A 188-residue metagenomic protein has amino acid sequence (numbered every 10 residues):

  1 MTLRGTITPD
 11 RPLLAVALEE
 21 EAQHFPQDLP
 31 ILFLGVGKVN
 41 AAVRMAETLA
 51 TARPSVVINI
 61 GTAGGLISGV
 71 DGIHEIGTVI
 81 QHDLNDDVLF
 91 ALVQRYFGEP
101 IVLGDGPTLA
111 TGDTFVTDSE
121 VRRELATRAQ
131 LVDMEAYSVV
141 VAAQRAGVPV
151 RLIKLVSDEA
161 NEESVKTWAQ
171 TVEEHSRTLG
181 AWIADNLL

Functional and structural regions predicted by a protein language model:
M1-T2, A41: Generic detector of solvent-exposed, compositionally biased contiguous segments
T2-L13: Extreme N-terminal starter segment of soluble prokaryotic enzymes
L18-L188: Glycine-rich phosphate- or other oxyanion-binding loops that anchor nucleotides, phosphorylated ligands
